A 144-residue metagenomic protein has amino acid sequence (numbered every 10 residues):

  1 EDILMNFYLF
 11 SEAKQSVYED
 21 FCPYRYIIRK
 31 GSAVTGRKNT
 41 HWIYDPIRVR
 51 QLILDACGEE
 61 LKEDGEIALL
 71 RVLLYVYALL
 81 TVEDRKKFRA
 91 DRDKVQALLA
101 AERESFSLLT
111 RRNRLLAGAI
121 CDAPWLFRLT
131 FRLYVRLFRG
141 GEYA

Functional and structural regions predicted by a protein language model:
E1, Y18, D45: Short, contiguous, pocket-lining structural segments that sit at or immediately flank catalytic/ligand-binding sites
E1-Y8: Acidic donor-binding loop at a coil-to-helix junction in glycosyltransferase catalytic cores that engages
A13: Carbohydrate-recognition loop of C-type lectin domains
V17-E19, D64-G65: A structural signal for short, well-ordered beta-strand segments and their strand-loop junctions that often border
F21-K30, G36-L61, V72, V82-R103: Catalytic core of nucleotide-sugar-dependent glycosyltransferases
D55, R71-L74, A117-G118, Y143: Active-site anion-handling motifs in enzyme catalytic cores
I67-L79: Amphipathic alpha-helical repeat scaffolds of TPR domains
V82-A144: Membrane-interface aromatic/basic loop that binds lipid-linked glycans or pyrophosphate carriers, typified by
